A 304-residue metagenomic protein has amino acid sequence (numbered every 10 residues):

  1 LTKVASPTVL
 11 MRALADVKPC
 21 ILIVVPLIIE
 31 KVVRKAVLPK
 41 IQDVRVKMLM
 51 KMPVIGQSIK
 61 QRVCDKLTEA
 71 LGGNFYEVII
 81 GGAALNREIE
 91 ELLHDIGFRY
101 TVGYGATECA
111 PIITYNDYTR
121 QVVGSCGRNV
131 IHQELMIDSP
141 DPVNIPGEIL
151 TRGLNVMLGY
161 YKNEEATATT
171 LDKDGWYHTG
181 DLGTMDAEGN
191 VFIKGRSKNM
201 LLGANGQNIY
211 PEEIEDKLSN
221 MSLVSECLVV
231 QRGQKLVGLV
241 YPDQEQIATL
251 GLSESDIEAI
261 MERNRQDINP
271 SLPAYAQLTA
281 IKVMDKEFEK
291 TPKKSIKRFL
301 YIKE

Functional and structural regions predicted by a protein language model:
L1-V17, I209-I214: ATP-dependent adenylate-forming carboxylate-activation enzymes
M11, C64-L67, A168, E215: Short hydrophobic/charged patches on amphipathic alpha-helices used for structural packing and interfaces
C20-I23, V33-Q121, E134, V224-S225: Gly/Ser/Thr-rich phosphate-binding loop
L22, G82, L135, G189 (+4 more regions): Residue-level signal for inorganic ion chemistry
N129, V143-N144, E148-G203: Conserved ATP-binding/catalytic segment of the ANL
D138, L182, N220-Q244, N269: C-terminal boundary motif of the adenylate-forming
V156, N190-S219, Q246-D256, L272-L278: Adenylate-forming
E226, Q234, R265-E304: Conserved C-terminal "lid"/linker of ANL adenylate-forming enzymes
